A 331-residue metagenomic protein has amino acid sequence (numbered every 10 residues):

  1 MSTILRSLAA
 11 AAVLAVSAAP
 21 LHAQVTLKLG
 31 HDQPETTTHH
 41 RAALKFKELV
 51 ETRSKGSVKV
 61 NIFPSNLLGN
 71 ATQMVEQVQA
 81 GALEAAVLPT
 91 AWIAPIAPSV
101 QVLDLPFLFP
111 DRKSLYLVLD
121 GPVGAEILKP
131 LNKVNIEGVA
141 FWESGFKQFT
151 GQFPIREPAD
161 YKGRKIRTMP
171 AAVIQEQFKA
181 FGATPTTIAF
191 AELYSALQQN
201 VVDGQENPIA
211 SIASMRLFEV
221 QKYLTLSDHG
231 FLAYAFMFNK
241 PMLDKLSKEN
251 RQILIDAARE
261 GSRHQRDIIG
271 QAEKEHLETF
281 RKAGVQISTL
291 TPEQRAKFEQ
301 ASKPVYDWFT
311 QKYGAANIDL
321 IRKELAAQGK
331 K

Functional and structural regions predicted by a protein language model:
M1-R6: Positively charged n-region of N-terminal signal peptides that target proteins for export
S7-A18: Bacterial N-terminal signal peptides
A19-A23: Sec/Tat signal peptide C-region and signal peptidase I cleavage site
Q24-S114, P122-K331: N-terminal secretory/targeting leader peptides
